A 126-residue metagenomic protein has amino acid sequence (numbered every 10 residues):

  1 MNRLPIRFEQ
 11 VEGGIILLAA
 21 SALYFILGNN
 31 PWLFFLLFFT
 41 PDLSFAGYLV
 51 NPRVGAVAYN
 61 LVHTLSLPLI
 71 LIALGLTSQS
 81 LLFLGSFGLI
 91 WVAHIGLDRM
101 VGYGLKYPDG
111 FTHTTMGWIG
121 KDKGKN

Functional and structural regions predicted by a protein language model:
M1-N126: N-terminal membrane-targeting hydrophobic helices
